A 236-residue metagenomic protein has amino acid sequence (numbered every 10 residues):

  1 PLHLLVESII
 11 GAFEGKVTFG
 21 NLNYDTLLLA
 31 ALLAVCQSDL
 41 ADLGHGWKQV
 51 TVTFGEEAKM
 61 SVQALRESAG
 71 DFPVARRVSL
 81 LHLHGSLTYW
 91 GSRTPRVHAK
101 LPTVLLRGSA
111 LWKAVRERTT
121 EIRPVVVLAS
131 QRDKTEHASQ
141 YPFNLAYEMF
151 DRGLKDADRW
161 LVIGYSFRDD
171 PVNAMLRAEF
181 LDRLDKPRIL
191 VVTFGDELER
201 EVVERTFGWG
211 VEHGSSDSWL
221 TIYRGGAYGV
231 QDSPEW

Functional and structural regions predicted by a protein language model:
L2, E117-L128, K134, A146 (+1 more regions): Membrane-targeting and insertion segments and their boundary/processing signals
L2, L28-L29, D169-N173: Short, well-ordered alpha-helical microsegments
L2-E14, A146-K155: A short acidic-Thr-Gly-centered motif at the start of a beta-strand
V6-V127: Extended, H/D-rich, highly charged conserved domains that either
G70, D133-H137, Y141-W236: SIR2/sirtuin-family catalytic core signature
